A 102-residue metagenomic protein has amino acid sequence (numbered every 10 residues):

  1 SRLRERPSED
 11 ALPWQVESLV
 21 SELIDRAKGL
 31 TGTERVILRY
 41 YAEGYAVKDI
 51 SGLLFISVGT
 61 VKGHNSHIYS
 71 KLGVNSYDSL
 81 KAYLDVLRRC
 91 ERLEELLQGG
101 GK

Functional and structural regions predicted by a protein language model:
S1-S8: Helix-coil-helix junctions within alpha-helical repeat/solenoid scaffolds
S8-V36, L93: Regulatory hinge/linker segments at domain boundaries that couple sensory/effector modules to output domains
R26, G44-K81: Recognition helix of helix-turn-helix DNA-binding domains
E34-I37, Y41, I50: C-terminal structured domain segments across diverse proteins
Y69-K102: Basic, Lys/Arg-enriched C-terminal extension of HTH/homeodomain DNA-binding domains
